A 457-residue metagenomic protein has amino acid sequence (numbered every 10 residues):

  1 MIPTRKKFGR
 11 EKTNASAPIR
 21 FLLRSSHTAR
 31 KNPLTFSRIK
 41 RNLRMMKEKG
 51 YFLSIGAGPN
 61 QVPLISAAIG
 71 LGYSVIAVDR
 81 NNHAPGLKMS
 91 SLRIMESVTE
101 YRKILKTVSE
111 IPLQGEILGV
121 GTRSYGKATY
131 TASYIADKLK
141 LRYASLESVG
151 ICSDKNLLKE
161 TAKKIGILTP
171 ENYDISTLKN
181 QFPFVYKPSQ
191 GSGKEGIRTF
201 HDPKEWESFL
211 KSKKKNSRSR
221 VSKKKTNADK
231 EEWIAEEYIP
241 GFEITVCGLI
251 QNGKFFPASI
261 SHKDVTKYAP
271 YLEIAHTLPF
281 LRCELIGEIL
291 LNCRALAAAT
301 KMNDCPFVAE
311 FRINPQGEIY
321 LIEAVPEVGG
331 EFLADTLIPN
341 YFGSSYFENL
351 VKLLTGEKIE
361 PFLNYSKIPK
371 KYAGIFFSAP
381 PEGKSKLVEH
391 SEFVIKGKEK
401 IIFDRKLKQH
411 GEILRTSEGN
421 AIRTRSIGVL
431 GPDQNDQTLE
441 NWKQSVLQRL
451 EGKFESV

Functional and structural regions predicted by a protein language model:
G9, A15-A17, T28: Short hydrophobic alpha-helical segments enriched in small aliphatic residues
T13-F21, V221: N-terminal amphipathic/hydrophobic targeting modules at extreme N-termini, encompassing cleavable Sec/SRP-type signal
R38-E147, K408-E412, G419-I422, G431-S456: ATP-binding N-terminal substructure of ATP-dependent carboxylate-amine bond-forming enzymes
M45, V351-V457: Peripheral (often C-terminal) accessory segments that flank ATP-dependent C-N-forming ligase machineries
S153-I234, I239-P240, Q251-K254, P279-L291 (+2 more regions): Active-site nucleotide/adenylate-binding loops and adjacent lid/helix of ATP-dependent enzymes
F184, F256, Y320-E323: Protein kinase-like catalytic core scaffold
K223, K230, Y238-M302, P306 (+2 more regions): ATP-dependent carboxylate/phosphate-activation module, predominantly the ATP-grasp catalytic core and closely related
